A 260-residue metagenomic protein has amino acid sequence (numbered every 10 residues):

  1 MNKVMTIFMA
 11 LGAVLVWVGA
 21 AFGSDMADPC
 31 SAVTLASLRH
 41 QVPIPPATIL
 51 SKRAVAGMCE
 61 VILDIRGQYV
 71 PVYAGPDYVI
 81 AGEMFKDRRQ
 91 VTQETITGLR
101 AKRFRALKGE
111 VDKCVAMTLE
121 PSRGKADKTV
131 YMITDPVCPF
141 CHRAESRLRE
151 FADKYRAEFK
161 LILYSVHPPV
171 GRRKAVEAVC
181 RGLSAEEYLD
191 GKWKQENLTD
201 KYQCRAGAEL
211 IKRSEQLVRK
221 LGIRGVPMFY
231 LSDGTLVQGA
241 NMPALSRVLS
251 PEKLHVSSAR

Functional and structural regions predicted by a protein language model:
M1-F8: Bacterial N-terminal signal peptides that target proteins for export
F8-W17: Bacterial N-terminal signal peptides
G19-V176, D190, D200-V226, A244-R260: Extracytoplasmic thiol/disulfide redox context detector
V179: Electrostatic, structured charged patches in enzyme active sites and in nucleic-acid/phosphate-binding
G182-L183, D190-T199: Catalytic cores of secreted/periplasmic lytic hydrolases that degrade extracellular macromolecules
V237-G239: Short acidic-hydrophobic, aromatic-tinged amphipathic segments that line or gate anion-handling sites
